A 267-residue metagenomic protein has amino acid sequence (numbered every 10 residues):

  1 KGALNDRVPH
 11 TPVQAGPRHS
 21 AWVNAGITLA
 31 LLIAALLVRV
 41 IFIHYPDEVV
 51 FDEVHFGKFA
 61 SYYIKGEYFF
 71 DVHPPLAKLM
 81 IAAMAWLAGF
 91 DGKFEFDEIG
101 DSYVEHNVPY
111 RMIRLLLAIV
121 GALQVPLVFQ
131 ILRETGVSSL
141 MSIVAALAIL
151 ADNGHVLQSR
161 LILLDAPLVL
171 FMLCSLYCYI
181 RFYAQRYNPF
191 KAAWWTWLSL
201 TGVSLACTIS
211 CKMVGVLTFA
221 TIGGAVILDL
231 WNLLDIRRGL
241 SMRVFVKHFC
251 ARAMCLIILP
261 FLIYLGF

Functional and structural regions predicted by a protein language model:
K1-R39, L123, E134, V144 (+1 more regions): Start-transfer (signal-anchor) and selected internal transmembrane alpha helices of multi-pass inner/ER membrane
L29, N107, R111, L115-G136 (+1 more regions): Transmembrane-helix motifs of polytopic, lipid-linked glycan transferases
A35, A145-L150, L157, Y177 (+2 more regions): Short helix- or helix-capping micro-motifs that position conserved polar/aromatic residues at function-defining sites
V50-F51, G154-L168, C211-V214: Short acidic/glycine- and proline-prone juxtamembrane loop motifs at membrane-interface regions of multi-pass membrane
K58, K65-A118: Interfacial juxtamembrane loops and adjacent helix segments that form the catalytic/substrate-binding surfaces
R133-G136, S175-T196, I227-L234: Membrane-interface transmembrane helices that cradle and orient dolichyl/undecaprenyl
A145-L147, K191, W195-K212: Membrane-interface alpha helices of multi-pass inner-membrane proteins
S199-L200, T208, V214-N232: Transmembrane-embedded, aromatic-rich helix segments that form part of the hydrophobic channel/pocket engaging
